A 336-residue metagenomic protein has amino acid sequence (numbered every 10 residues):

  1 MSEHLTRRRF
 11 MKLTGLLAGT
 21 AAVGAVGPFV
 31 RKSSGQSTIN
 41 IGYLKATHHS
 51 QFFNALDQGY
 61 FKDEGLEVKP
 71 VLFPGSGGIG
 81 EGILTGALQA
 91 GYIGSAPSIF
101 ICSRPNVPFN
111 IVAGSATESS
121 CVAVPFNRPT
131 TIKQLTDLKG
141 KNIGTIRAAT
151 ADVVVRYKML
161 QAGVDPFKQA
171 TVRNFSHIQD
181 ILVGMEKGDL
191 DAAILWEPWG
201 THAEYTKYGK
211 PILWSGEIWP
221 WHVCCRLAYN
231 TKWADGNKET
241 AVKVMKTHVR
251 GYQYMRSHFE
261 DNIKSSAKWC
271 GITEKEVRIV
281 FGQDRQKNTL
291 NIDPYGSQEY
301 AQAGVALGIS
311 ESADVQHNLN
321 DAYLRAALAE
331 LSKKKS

Functional and structural regions predicted by a protein language model:
M1-L5: Secretory targeting signals
R9-F29: N-terminal export signals
S34-F167, V172-F175, G184, D191-E197 (+2 more regions): Short, glycine-/small- and polar/acidic-enriched structural segments that line small-molecule recognition paths
F53, I99, R156, T201 (+2 more regions): Predominant activation on well-ordered alpha-helical scaffold segments within soluble catalytic domains
D57, K62, L160, E204 (+2 more regions): Short polybasic/polar patches that bind polyanions
P97, I178-K268: Pocket-lining segment of extracytoplasmic ligand-binding domains
D235-E311: Secondary-structure end/capping motifs
V305-S336: Conserved C-terminal helix/tail region of periplasmic/extracytoplasmic solute-binding proteins
